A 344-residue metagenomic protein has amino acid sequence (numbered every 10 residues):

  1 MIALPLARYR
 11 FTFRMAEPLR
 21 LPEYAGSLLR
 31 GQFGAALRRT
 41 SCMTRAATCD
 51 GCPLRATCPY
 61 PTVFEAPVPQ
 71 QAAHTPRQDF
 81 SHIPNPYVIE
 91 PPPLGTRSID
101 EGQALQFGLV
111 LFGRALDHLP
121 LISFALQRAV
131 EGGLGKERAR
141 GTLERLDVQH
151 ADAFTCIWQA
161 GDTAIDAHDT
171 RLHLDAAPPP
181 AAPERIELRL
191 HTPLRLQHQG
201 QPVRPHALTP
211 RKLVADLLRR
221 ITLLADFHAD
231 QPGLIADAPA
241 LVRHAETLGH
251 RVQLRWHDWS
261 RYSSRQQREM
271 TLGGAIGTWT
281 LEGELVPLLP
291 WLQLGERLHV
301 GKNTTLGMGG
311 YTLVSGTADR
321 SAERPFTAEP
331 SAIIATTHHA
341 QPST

Functional and structural regions predicted by a protein language model:
M1-T344: RNA-interacting cores
